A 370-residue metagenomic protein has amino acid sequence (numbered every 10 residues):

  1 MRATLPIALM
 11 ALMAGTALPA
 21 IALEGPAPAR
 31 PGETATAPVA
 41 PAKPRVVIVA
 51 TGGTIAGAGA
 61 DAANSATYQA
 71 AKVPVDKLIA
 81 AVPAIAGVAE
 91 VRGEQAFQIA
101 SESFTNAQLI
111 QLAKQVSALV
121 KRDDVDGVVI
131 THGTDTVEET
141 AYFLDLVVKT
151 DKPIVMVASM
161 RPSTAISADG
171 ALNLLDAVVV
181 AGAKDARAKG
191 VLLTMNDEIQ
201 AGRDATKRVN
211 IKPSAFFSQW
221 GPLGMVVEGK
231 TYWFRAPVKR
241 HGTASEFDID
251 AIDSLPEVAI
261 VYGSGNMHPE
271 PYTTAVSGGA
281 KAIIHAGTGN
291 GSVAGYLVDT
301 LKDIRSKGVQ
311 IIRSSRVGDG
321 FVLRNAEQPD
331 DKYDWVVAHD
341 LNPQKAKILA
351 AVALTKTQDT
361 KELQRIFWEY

Functional and structural regions predicted by a protein language model:
I7-A17: Bacterial N-terminal signal peptides
E24-A118, D299: ATP/NTP phosphate-donor binding region
K43, V49, G53, P74-K77 (+3 more regions): Accessory alpha-helical/coil subdomains and C-terminal extensions that flank or cap enzyme catalytic cores
A62-A71, T136, Y142-V155, G170-D176 (+2 more regions): A glycine- and small-aliphatic-rich helix-loop capping segment at beta-alpha/alpha-beta transitions that lines
I130-K152, V293-K302: Short Gly/Thr/Asp-enriched flexible loops that form oxyanion-binding sites at enzyme active sites
A141-L172, V178-G182, S306-S315: Short, acidic/small-residue loops that bind anionic groups at enzyme active sites
V157-E228: Internal gly/pro-rich beta-alpha loop/helix module that stabilizes soluble enzyme cofactors or their anionic handles
N290-Y370: C-terminal non-catalytic interaction/assembly regions of soluble proteins
